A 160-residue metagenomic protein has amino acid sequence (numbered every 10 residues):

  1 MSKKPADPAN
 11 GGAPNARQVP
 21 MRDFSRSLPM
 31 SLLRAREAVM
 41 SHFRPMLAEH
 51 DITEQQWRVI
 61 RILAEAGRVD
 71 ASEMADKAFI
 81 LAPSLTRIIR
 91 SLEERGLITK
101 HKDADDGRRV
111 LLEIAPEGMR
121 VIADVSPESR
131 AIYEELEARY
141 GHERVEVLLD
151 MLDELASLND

Functional and structural regions predicted by a protein language model:
M1-H50: N-terminal leader segment of winged-helix/HTH proteins
N10, N15, M40, R68 (+2 more regions): Charged, amphipathic alpha-helical coiled-coil/dimerization segments
M30, E37, S41-S84: N-terminal helix-turn-helix DNA-binding core of bacterial DNA-binding proteins
I62-A66, M151, L158: Short amphipathic alpha-helical elements of helix-turn-helix/winged-helix folds
A71, L111, D153-A156, D160: Alpha-helical transmembrane segments and membrane-interface helix-loop junctions in multi-pass membrane proteins
